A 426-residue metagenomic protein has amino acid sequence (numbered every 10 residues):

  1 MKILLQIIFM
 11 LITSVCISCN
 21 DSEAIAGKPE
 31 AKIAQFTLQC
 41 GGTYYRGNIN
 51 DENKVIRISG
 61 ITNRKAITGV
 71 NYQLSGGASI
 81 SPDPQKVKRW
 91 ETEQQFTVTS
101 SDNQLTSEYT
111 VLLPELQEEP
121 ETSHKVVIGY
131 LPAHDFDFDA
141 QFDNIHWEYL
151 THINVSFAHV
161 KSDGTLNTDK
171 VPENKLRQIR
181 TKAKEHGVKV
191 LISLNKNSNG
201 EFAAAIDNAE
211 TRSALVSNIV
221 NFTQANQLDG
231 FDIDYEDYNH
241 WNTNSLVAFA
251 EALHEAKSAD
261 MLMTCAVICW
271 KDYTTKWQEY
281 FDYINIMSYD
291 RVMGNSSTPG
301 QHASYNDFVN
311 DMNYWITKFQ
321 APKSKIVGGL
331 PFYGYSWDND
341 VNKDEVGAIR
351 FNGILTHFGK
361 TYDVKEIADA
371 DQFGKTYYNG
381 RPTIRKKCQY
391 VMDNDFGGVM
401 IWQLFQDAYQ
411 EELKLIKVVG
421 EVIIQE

Functional and structural regions predicted by a protein language model:
M1-K28: Bacterial Sec-dependent N-terminal signal peptides
C19-P120: Beta-rich interaction/scaffold domains
N20-N50, E108-H152, R177, E185 (+3 more regions): Non-catalytic accessory regions flanking glycosidase/transglycosidase catalytic cores in CAZymes
Q117-I219, G300-Y305, N342, K414: Glycan-recognition patch characteristic of GH18 chitinases/ENGases and related GlcNAc/peptidoglycan-binding proteins
H124-K125, T151, H186-V190, Q227-D229 (+4 more regions): Short, well-ordered coil/turn segments that N-cap beta-strands
I153, I192, I233, I284 (+3 more regions): Conserved, mostly hydrophobic/aromatic
G164-N174, S217, Y235-F358: Substrate-binding surface in catalytic domains of secreted glycosidases
K323-M392, Q410, I416-E426: Glycan-binding loop/region signatures in secreted carbohydrate-active enzymes
